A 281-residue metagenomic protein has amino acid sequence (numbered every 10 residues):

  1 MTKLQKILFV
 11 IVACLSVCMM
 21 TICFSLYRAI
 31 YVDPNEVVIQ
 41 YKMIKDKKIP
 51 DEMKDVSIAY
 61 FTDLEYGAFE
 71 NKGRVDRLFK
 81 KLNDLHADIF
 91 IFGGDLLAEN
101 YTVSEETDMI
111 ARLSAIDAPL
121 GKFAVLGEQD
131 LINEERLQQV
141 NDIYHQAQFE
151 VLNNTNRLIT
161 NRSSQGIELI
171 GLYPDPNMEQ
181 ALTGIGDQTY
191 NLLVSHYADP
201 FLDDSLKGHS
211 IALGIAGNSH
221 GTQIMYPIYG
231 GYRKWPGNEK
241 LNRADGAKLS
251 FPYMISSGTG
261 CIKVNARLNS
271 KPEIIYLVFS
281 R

Functional and structural regions predicted by a protein language model:
M1-I49: N-terminal membrane-anchoring alpha-helices
E36-E70, L182-V194, A198: Mobile, glycine- and charge-enriched loop segments and immediately flanking short secondary-structure elements within
E52-E150: Membrane-embedded segments
D55-E65, S164-P174, L192-H196, P252-S257: Active-site-proximal beta-strand elements of phosphoester/diester hydrolases
F61-Y66, I89, G94-L96, E128-D130 (+5 more regions): Active-site metal-binding loops of divalent metal-dependent hydrolases
L85, L113-P119, G184-D187, S205-H209: Short, conserved loop/helix-junction motifs that constitute active-site signature segments in enzyme catalytic cores
N141-F149, T155-N156, T160-S205, A266-L268: Binuclear metal-dependent hydrolase catalytic cores centered on His/Asp/Glu-rich metal-binding motifs
A198-R281: Conserved beta-sheet core of the metallophosphoesterase superfamily
